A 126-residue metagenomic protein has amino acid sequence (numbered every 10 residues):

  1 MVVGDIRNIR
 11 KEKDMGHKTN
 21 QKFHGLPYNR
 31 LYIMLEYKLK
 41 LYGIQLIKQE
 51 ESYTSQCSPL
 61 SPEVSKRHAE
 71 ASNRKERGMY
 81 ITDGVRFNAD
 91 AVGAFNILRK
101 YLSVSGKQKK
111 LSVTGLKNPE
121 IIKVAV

Functional and structural regions predicted by a protein language model:
M1-V126: Positively charged, helix-rich recognition surfaces that bind polyanionic ligands
